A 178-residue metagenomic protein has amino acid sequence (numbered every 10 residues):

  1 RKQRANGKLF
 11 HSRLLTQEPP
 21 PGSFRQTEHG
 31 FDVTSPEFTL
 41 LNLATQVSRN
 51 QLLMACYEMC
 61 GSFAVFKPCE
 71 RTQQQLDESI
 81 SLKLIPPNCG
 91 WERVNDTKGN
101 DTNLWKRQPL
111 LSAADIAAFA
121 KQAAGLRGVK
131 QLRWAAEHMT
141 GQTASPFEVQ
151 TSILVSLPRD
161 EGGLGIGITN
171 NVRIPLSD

Functional and structural regions predicted by a protein language model:
R1-H11, Q17-E58, S62, R127-G167: Nucleic-acid-binding surface
R1-L15, R107-A120: An acidic intrinsically disordered interaction segment
K2-A5, G61-R71, E78-C89: Short, mixed-charge aromatic SLiMs
G30, T72-Q74: Short C-terminal domain-edge/linker segments immediately following a structured domain
N42-Q46, L52-F63, T72, K83 (+3 more regions): N-terminal, charged amphipathic alpha-helical interaction modules
R71-T72, L126: Short, charged/polar low-complexity linear motifs in solvent-exposed/disordered segments
S79-D178: Surface segments flanking catalytic/ligand-binding clefts of nucleic-acid enzymes
